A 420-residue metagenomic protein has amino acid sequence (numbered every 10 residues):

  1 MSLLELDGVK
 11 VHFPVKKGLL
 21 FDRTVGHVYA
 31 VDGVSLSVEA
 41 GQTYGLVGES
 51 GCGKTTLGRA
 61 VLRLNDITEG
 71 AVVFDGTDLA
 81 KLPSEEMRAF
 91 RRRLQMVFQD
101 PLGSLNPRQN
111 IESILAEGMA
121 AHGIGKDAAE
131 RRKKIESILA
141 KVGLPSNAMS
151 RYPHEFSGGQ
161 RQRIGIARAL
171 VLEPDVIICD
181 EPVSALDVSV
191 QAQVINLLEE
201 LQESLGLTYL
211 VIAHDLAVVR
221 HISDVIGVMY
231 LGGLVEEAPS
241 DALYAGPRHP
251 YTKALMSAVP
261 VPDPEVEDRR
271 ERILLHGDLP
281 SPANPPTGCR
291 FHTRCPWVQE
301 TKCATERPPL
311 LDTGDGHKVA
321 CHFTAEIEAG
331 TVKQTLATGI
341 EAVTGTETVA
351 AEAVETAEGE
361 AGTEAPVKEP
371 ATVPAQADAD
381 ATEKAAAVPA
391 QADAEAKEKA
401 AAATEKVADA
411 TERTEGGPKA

Functional and structural regions predicted by a protein language model:
V15-D22, P239-E347: Short catalytic/signature loops enriched in Gly
L20-T24, L79-Q95, A121, A128-A129 (+3 more regions): ABC ATPase NBD coupling module
G70-D78: Conserved ABC transporter NBD signature motif
T77-D78, A129-N147, M256-S257: Conserved ABC ATPase "signature" region
Y152-F156, Q160: Conserved ABC ATPase signature
V171-D175: A short, proline-enriched helix->beta-strand linker immediately N-terminal to the Walker B motif in ABC-type P-loop
V176-I178, P182-L186, V190-D268: P-loop NTP-binding/switch modules centered on Walker-like glycine-rich loops
